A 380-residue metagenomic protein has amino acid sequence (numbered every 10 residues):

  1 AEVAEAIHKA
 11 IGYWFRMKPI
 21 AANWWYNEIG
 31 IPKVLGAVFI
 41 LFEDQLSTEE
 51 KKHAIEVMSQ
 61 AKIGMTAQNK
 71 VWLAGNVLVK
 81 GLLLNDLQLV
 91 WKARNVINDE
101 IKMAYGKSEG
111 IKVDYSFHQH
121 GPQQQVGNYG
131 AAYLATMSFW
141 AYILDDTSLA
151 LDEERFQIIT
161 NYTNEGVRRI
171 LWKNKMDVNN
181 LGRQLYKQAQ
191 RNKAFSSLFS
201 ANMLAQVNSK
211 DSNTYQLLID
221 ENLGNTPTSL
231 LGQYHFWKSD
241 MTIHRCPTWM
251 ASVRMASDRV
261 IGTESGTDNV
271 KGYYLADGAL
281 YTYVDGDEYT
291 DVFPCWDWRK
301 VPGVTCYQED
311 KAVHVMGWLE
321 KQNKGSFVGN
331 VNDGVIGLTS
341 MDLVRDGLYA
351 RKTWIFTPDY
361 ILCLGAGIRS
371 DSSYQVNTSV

Functional and structural regions predicted by a protein language model:
A1-D177, R183: Aromatic-lined, polymer-binding surfaces characteristic of secreted/periplasmic polysaccharide-degrading enzymes
W140-V380: Extended polysaccharide-engagement surfaces of secreted carbohydrate-active enzymes
